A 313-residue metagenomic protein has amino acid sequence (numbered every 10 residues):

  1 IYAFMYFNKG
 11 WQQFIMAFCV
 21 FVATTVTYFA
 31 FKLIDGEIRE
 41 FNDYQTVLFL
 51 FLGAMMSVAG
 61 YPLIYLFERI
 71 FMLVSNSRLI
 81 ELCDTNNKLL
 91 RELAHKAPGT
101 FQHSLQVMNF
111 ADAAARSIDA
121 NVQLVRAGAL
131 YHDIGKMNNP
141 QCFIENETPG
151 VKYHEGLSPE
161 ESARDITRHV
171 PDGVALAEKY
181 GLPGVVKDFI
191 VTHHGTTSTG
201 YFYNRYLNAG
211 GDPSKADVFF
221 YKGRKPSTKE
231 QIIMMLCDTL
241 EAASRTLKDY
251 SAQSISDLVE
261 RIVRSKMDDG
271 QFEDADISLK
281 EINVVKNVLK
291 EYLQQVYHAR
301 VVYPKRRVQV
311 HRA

Functional and structural regions predicted by a protein language model:
I1-R39, A54: Short helix-perturbing small/polar motifs within transmembrane alpha-helices
F4-Y6, F31-G36, S57-I80: Juxtamembrane or sensor-core-proximal signal-transducing alpha helices that couple sensory domains to cytosolic
M16-V22, D43-L48, D84, A127-I134 (+4 more regions): A glycine-rich phosphate-binding loop feature that marks nucleotide/adenosyl-phosphate handling sites
V20-Y28, D43-R69: Alpha-helical membrane-embedded segments
L33-D43, I64, S254, Q295 (+1 more regions): Charge-biased, low-complexity intrinsically disordered regions
E68-L105: Membrane-proximal helical linkers
L90-H103, M108-A252, S256, R264-D269: Divalent metal-dependent catalytic cores for phosphoryl transfer on phosphate-bearing substrates
M267-D268, F272-A313: Long, hydrophobic alpha-helical segments that serve as membrane-spanning/inserting helices
